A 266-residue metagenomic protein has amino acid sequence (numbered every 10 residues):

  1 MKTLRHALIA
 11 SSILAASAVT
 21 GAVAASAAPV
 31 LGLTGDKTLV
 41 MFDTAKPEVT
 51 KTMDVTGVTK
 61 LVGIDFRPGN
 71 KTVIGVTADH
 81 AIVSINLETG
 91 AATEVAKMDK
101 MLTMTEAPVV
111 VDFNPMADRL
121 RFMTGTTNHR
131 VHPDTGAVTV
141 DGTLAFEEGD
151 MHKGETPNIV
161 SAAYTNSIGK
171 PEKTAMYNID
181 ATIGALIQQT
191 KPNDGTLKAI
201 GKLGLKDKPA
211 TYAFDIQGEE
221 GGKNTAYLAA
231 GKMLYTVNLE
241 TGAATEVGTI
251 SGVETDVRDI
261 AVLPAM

Functional and structural regions predicted by a protein language model:
M1-A27: Gram-negative bacterial Sec-dependent N-terminal signal peptides
S26-A45: An edge-strand/N-cap motif at the start of beta-rich repeat modules
P29-L33, T72-G75, D118-F122, H129 (+3 more regions): Conserved beta-propeller blade signature
D36-V40, K71, D79-V83, T126-N128 (+2 more regions): Loop/turn residues immediately N-terminal
T44-P47, N86-G90, H132-G136, K191-D194 (+1 more regions): Short loop/turn segments that connect beta-strands within beta-propeller blades
E48-T56, A91-L102, V140-H152, T196-K206 (+1 more regions): A short beta-strand motif characteristic of beta-propeller blades
G63-K71, L102-D118, G154-E172, P209-G222 (+1 more regions): Structural signature of eukaryotic scaffold interfaces centered on beta-propeller domains
A243-M266: Blade-level signature of beta-propeller repeat domains, shared across WD40, Kelch, NHL, RCC1 and BNR/Asp-box propellers
